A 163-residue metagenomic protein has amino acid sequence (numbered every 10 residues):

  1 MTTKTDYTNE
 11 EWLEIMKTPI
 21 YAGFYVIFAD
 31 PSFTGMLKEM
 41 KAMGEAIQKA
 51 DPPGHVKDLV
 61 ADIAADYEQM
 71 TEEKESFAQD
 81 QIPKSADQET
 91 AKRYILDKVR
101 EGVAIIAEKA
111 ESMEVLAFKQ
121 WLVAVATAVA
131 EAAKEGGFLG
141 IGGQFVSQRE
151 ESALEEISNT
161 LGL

Functional and structural regions predicted by a protein language model:
M1-L163: Small-residue-enriched hydrophobic alpha-helices in membranes
